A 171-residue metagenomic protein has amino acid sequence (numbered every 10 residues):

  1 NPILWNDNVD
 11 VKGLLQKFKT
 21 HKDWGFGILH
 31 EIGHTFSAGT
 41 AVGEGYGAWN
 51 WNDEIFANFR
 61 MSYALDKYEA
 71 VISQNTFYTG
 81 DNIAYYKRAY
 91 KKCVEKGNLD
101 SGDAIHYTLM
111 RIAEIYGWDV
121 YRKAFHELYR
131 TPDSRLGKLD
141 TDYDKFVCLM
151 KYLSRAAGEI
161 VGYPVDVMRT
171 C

Functional and structural regions predicted by a protein language model:
N1-T35, G39: Juxtacatalytic substrate-recognition/specificity segment
G13, T40-A48, I72: Active-site lumenal/periplasmic loops and adjacent helix-entry segments of GT-C-fold, multi-pass membrane
L15, K19-D23, G47-A48, D100 (+1 more regions): Alpha-helix capping and helix-loop boundary segments enriched in small/acidic/polar residues
H21, A41, W49-D53: Beta-propeller domains
F26, H30, I55-Y63, Y107-R111: Contiguous, well-ordered alpha-helical segments that form the cores/surfaces of helical PPI scaffolds
G33, S37-V42, M61-E69, E114 (+1 more regions): Hydrophobic/aromatic-lined pockets within catalytic cores
A48-G97: Post-HExxH zinc-binding segment in Zn-dependent metallohydrolases
G80-T170: Active-site-proximal alpha-helical
